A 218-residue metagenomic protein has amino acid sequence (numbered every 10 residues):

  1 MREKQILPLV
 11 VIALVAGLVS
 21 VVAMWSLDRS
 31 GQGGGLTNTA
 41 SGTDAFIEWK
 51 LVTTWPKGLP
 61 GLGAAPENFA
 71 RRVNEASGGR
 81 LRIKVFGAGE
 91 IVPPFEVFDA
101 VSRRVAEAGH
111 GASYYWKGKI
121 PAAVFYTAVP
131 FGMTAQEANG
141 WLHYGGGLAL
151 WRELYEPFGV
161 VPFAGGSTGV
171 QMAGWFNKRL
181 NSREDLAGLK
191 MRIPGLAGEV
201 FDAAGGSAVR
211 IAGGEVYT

Functional and structural regions predicted by a protein language model:
R2-G31, A112-G213: Contiguous mixed-secondary-structure segments that line small-molecule binding/active-site clefts of soluble domains
L27-S41: A short, compositionally biased domain-edge/stem linker segment
N38-T53, K57-M172: Short, glycine-/small- and polar/acidic-enriched structural segments that line small-molecule recognition paths
V85-V97, P194-L196, A208-T218: Short helix-initiation/N-cap motifs at beta->coil->alpha
